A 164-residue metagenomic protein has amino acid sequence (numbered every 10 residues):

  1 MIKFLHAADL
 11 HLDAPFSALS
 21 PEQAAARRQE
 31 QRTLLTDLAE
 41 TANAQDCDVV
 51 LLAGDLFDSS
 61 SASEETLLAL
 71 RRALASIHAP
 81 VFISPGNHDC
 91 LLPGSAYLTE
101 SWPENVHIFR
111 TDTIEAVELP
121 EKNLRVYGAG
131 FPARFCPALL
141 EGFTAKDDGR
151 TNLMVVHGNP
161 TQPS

Functional and structural regions predicted by a protein language model:
M1-A69: N-terminal active-site segment of His-dependent metallophosphoesterases
V49, S60-S164: His/Asp/Glu-rich metal-coordinating catalytic cores of metallo-dependent phosphodiesterases/hydrolases acting on
